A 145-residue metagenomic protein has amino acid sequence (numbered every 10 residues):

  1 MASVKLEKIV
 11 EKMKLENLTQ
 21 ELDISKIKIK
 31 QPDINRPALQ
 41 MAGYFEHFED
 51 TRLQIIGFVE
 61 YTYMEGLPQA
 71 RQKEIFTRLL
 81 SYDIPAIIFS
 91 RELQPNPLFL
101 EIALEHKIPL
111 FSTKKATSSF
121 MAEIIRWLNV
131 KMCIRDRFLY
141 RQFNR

Functional and structural regions predicted by a protein language model:
M1-L80: Gly/Thr-rich phosphate-binding loop signature of adenosyl cofactor/nucleotide-binding cores
I56-F58, I87-S90: Conserved beta-strand segments of the P-loop GTPase G domain that flank and frequently precede/overlap
T62-Y63, P85-I87: Short, contiguous strand/loop micro-motifs
Q72-T77, H106-I108, V130-K131: Short, low-complexity, polar/charged sequence segments that are solvent-exposed and flexible
L79, S90-R91: C-terminal extensions
P85-A86, E92-W127, F138, F143: Charged, amphipathic alpha-helical linker segments immediately N-terminal to NTP-binding catalytic cores
M132-D136: Conserved small/polar residues in nucleotide/adenosyl-binding loops
